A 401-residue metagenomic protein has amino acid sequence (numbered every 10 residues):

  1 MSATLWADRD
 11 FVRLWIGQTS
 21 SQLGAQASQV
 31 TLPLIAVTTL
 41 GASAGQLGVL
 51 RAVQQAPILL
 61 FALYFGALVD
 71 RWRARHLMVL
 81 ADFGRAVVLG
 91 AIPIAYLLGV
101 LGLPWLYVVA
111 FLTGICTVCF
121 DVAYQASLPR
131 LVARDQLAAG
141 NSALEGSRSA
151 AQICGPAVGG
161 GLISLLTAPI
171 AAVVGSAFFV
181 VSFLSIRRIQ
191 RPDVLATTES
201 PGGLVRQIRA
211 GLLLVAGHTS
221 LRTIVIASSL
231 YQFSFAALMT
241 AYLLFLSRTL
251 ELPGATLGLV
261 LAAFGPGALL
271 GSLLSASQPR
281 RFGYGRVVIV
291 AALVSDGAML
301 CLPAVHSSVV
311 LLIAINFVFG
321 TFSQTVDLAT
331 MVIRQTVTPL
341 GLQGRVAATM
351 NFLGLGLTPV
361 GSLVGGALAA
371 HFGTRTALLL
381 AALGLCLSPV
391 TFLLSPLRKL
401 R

Functional and structural regions predicted by a protein language model:
M1-A56, L213, G217-F264: Helix-loop boundary and gating motifs at the non-cytosolic
W6, G24, L40, V69 (+5 more regions): Short helix-loop-helix connector
T19, L101-C119, L230, V310-T325: Hydrophobic core of transmembrane alpha-helices in multi-pass small-molecule transporters, especially MFS/SLC-type
S21-Q22, Q54, T113, L144-Q152 (+3 more regions): Structural signature of transmembrane alpha-helices in multi-pass secondary transporters
V30, V118-A126, L131, T240 (+1 more regions): Residues that mark transmembrane-helix kinks and helix-interface sites in multi-pass secondary transporters
L50, L59-L63, R71, R75-M78 (+6 more regions): C-terminal transmembrane bundle of multi-pass solute transporters/carriers
L103-A110, G114, A139-L195, T256 (+4 more regions): Hydrophobic alpha-helical transmembrane segments
Q136, R187-L213: Flexible cytoplasmic inter-helical loops of multi-pass small-molecule transporters
